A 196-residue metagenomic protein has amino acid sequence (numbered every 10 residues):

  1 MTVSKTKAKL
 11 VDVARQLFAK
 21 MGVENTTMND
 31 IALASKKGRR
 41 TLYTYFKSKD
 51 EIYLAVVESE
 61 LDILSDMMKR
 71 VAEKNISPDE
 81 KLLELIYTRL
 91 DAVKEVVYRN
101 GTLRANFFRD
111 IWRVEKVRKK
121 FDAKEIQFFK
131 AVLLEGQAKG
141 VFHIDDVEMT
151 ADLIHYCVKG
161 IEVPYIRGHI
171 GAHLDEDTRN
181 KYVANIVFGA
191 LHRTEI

Functional and structural regions predicted by a protein language model:
M1-K5, E195-I196: N-terminal intrinsically disordered/low-complexity leader segments
K9, V13, L17-E51, A55: Helix-turn-helix
V11, Y53, V57, L61 (+2 more regions): Amphipathic, non-transmembrane alpha-helical scaffold segments
K20-E24, K74-N75, V96, K139: Short coil/turn segments at alpha/beta junctions that flank glycine-rich nucleotide-binding fingerprints
A55, S59, K69-E95, T150-I154 (+1 more regions): Hydrophobic alpha-helical connector segments
E80, K120-D122, Q137-Y156, L174-T178: All-alpha amphipathic helical-bundle segments outside canonical DNA-binding/catalytic cores that form hydrophobic
L90-F128: Short secondary-structure transition hinges
Q127-K139, Y156-I196: C-terminal peripheral helix-coil segments that are non-catalytic and often amphipathic
